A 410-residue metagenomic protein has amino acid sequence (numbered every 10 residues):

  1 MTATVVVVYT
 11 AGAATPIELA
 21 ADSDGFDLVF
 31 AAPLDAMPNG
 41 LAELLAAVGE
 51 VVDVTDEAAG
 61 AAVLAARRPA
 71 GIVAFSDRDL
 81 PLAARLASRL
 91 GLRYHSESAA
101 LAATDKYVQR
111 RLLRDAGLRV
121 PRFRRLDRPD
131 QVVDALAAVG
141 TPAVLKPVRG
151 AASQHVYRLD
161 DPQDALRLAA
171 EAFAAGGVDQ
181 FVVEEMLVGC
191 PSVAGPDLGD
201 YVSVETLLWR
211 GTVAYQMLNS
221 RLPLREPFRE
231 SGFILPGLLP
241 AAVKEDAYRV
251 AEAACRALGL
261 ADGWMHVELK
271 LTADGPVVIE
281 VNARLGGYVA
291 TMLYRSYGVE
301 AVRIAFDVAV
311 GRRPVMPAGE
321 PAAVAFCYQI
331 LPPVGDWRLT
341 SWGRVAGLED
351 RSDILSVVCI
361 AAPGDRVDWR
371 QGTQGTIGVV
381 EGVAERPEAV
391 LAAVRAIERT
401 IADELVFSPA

Functional and structural regions predicted by a protein language model:
M1-A99, D130, A361-G375, V383-P409: ATP-binding N-terminal substructure of ATP-dependent carboxylate-amine bond-forming enzymes
A84, G275-R284: A short beta-strand motif that forms the metal-chelation/ATP-contact edge of phosphoryl-transfer active sites
R89-H155: A conserved helix-loop-beta module that forms one wall/lid of the active-site cleft in ATP-utilizing catalytic domains
D115, D307-A410: Peripheral (often C-terminal) accessory segments that flank ATP-dependent C-N-forming ligase machineries
R119-P121, P142-L145, R158-Y201, A253-A257 (+1 more regions): Conserved ATP-binding module of the ATP-grasp superfamily
L126, V156-D161, L207-W209: Short beta-strand-to-turn element immediately C-terminal to the catalytic PLP-Schiff-base lysine in fold type I
E185-V188, A194-L260, W264, N282-I304 (+1 more regions): ATP-dependent carboxylate/phosphate-activation module, predominantly the ATP-grasp catalytic core and closely related
A261-A273: A short glycine-rich, hydrophobically flanked beta-strand micro-motif that places a catalytic Asp/Glu for divalent metal
